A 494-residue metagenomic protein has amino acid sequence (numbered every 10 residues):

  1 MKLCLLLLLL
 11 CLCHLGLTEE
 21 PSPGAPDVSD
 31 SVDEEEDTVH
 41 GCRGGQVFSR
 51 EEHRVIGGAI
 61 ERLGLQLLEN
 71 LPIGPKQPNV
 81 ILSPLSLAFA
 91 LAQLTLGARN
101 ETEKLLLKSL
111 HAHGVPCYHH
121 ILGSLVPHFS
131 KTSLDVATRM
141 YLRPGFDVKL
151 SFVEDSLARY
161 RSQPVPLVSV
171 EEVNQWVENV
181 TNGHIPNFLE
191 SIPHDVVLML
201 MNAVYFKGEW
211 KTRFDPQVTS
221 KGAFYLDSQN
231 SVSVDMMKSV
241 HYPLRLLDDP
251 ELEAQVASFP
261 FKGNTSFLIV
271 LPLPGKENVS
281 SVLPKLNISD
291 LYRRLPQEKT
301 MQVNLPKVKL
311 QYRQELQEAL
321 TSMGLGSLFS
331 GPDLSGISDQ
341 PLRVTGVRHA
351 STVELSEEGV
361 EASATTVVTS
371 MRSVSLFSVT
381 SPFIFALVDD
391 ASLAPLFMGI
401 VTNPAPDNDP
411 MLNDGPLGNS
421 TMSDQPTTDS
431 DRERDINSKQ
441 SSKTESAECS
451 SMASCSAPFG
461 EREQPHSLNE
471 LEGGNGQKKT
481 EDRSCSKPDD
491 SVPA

Functional and structural regions predicted by a protein language model:
K2-P166, G359-V360, D407, D414-G415 (+7 more regions): Detector for small/aliphatic-rich hydrophobic stretches
G24-V28, Q77-P78, Q93, P116-N278 (+1 more regions): Non-catalytic, conformational "gating/processing" segments within enzyme and secreted inhibitor domains
T102-K104, E277-V279, Y312-Q314, A394-M398 (+1 more regions): Extracytoplasmic/secreted cell-surface and envelope-processing proteins
L106-L110, F214-K221, S280-S289: Short Gly/aromatic-enriched secondary-structure transition segments
L200, P250-V270, S370-G415: Extended hydrophobic
V282, C455-P458, L471-G474: Intrinsically disordered, low-complexity segments
